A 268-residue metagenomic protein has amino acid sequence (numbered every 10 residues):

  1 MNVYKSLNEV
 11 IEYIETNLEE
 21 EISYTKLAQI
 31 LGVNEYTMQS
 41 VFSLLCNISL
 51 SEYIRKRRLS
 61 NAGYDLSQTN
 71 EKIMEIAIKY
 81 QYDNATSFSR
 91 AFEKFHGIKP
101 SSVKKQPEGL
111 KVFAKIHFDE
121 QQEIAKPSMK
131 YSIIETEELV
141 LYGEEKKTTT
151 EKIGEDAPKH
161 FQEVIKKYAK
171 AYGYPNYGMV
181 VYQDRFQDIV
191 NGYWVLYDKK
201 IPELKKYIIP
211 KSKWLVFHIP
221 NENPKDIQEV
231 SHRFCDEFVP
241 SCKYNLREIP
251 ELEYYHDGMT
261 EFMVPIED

Functional and structural regions predicted by a protein language model:
M1-Y4, K152: Short, structured coil/loop segments at alpha-helix boundaries
V3-I11, R55, L59, G63: Short, leucine-enriched amphipathic alpha-helices that occur as contiguous helical runs
K5-S49, Q68-A85, S89: DNA-binding recognition helix and immediately preceding turn/loop of helix-turn-helix/winged-helix domains
E12, T16, Q29, Y64 (+2 more regions): Replace "anionic and nucleotidyl ligands
V41, I48, S60, S67 (+3 more regions): A solvent-exposed interaction/effector surface
